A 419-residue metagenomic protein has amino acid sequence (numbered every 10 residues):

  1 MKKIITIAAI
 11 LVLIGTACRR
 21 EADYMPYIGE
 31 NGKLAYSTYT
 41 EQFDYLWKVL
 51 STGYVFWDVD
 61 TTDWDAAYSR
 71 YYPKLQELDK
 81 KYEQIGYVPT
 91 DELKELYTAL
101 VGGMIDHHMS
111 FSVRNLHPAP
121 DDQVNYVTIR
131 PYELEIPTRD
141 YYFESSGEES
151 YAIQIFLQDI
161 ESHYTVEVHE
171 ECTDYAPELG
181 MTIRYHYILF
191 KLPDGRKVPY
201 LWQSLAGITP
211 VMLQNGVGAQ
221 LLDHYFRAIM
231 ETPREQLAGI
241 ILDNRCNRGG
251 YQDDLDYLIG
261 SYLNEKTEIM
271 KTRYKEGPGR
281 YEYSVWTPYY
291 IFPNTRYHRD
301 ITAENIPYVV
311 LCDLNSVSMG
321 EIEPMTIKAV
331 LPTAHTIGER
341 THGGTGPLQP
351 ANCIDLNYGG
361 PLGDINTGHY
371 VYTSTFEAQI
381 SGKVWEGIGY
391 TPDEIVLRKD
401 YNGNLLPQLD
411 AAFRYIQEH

Functional and structural regions predicted by a protein language model:
M1-M25: Bacterial Sec-dependent N-terminal signal peptides
A17-M270, D355-N357: Flexible, low-complexity junctional segments that flank or bridge functional domains
P199-Q203, G239-D243, I269-K271, P307-C312 (+2 more regions): Structural recognition of the beta-strand scaffold that forms the well-ordered cores of secreted hydrolase catalytic
L205-T209, C246-Q252, E268-I269, E276-P278 (+3 more regions): Solvent-exposed loop/turn segments at secondary-structure junctions within structured extracellular/periplasmic domains
G249-P307, Q349, D355, G368 (+1 more regions): Gly/Ser/Thr-rich loop/hinge elements
G320-P332: Non-catalytic, well-ordered alpha-helical segments in soluble enzyme domains
L331-G344: Short, well-structured beta-strand/strand-turn elements
S381-H419: Low-complexity, Gly/Ser/Thr/Pro-rich intrinsically disordered linker/tail segments
